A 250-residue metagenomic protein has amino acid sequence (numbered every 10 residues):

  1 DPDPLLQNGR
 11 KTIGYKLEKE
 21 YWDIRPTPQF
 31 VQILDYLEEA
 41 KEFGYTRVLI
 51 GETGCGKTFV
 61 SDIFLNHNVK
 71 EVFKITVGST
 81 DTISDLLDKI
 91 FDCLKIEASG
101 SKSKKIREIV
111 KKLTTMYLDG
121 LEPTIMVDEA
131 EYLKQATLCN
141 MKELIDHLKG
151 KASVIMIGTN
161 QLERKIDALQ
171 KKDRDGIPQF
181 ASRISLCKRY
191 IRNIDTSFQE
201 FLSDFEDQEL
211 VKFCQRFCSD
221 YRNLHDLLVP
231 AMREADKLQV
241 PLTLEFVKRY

Functional and structural regions predicted by a protein language model:
D1-Y15, E20-D23, L186-K188, R192-Y250: C-terminal alpha-helical "lid" subdomain
I24-K41: Pre-Walker A adenine-sensing motif
E42-I63, G78-S79: Walker A/P-loop nucleotide-binding motif
T46-T53, L133, I145-G176: Sensor-1/coupling segment of RecA-like P-loop NTPase cores
N68-S79: Conserved catalytic segments around the Walker B and adjacent sensor/switch elements of P-loop NTPase domains
T76-G78, I166-T196: Conserved AAA+ ATPase "SRH/arginine-finger" region at the nucleotide-binding site
V77-G120: Short glycine-rich substrate-engagement loop in P-loop NTPases that contacts/grips substrate
T114-T137, M141: Conserved P-loop NTPase "ATPase switch" module shared by AAA+ and STAND
